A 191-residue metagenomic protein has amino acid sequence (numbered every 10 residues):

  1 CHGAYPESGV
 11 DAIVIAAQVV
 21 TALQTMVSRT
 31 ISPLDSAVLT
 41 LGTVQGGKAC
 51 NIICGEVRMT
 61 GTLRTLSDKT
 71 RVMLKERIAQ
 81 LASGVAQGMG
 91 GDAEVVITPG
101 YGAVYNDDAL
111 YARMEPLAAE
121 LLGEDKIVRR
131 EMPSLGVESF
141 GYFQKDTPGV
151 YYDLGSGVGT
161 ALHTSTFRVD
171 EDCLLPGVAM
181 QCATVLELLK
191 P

Functional and structural regions predicted by a protein language model:
C1-N106, P133-V137, G141: Midchain, well-structured core segments that form catalytic/ion-binding scaffolds
V10, D108, D172-L175: Soluble non-cytosolic domains of exported or imported proteins
V14, Q18-T21, P116, K145 (+1 more regions): Generic alpha-helical structural context detector
M26, V85, L117, L121 (+2 more regions): Short alpha-helical functional segments enriched in proximate histidine and acidic residues
G61, M114, Q181: Residue-level signal for inorganic ion chemistry
V104-L121: Short, low-order "capping/linker" segments at domain edges
E124-P191: Zn-dependent metallopeptidase/amidohydrolase metal-coordination segment
